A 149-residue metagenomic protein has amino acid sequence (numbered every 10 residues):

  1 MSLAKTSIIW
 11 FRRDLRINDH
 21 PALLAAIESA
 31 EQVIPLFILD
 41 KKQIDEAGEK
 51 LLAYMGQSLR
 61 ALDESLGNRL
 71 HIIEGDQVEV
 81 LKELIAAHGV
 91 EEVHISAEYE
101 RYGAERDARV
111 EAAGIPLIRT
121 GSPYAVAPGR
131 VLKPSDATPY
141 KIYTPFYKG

Functional and structural regions predicted by a protein language model:
M1-G149: Trp/Phe/Arg-rich N-terminal binding region typifying the photolyase-homology
